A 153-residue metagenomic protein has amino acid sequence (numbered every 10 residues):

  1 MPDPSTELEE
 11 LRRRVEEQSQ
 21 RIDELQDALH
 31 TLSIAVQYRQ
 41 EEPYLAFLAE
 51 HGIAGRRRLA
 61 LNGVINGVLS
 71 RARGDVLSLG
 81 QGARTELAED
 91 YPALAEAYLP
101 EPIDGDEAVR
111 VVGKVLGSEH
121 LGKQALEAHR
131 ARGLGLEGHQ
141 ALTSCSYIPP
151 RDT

Functional and structural regions predicted by a protein language model:
M1, E10, I53-R56, L61 (+2 more regions): Generic low-polarity alpha-helical segments
M1-E42: Long, leucine- and charge-enriched amphipathic alpha-helices that form heptad-repeat coiled-coil/leucine-zipper-like
L11-R14, A28, L32-A35, V64 (+5 more regions): Low-complexity, intrinsically disordered/propeptide-like segments
E24, Y38, G74, S78 (+2 more regions): Intrinsically disordered or highly flexible coil/loop and linker segments, enriched in small and charged/polar residues
H30, I34, G67, L77-G80 (+4 more regions): A sequence-level detector of short, solvent-exposed, charge-rich linear segments
L48-L116: Domain-scale macromolecular recognition modules
Y91-T153: Amphipathic alpha-helical binding modules
